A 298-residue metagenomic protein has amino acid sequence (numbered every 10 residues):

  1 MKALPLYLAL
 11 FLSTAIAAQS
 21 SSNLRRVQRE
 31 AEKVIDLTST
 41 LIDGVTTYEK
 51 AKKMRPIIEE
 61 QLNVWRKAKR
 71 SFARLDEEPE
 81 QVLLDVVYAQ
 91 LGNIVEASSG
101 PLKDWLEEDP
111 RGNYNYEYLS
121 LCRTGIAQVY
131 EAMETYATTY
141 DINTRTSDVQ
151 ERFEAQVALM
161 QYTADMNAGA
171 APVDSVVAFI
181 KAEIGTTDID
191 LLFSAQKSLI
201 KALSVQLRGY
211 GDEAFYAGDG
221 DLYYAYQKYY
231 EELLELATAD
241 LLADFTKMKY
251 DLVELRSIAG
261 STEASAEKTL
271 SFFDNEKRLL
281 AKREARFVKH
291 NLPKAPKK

Functional and structural regions predicted by a protein language model:
M1-R25: Bacterial Sec-dependent N-terminal signal peptides
P5-S13, L84, S120, V253: Compositionally biased amphipathic helical and low-complexity segments enriched in hydrophobic
S20-R55, E59, P101-F193, L236 (+1 more regions): C-terminal amphipathic alpha-helix
K33-P101: N-terminal Sec/ER secretory leader and immediately downstream segment of secreted/extracellular precursors
I58-L62, Q90-V95, Y223-L242: Short N-proximal segments of mature Sec-exported proteins
W65-A89, G100-N113, S204-K228, L242-T246: Short, solvent-exposed, charged loop/turn and helix-capping segments that join or cap alpha-helices on peripheral
G185-A214: Flexible, glycine-rich surface segments
